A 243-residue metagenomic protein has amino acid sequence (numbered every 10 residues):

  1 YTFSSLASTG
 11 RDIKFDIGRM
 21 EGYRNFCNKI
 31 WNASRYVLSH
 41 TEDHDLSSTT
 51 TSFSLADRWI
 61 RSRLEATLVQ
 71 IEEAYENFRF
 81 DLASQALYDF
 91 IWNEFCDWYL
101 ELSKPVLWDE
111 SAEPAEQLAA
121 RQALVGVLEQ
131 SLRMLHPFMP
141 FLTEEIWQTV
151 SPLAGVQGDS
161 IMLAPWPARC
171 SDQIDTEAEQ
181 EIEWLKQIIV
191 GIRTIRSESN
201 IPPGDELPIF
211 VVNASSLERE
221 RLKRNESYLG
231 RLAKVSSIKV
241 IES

Functional and structural regions predicted by a protein language model:
Y1-R11: Alpha-helical recognition segments enriched in aromatics with Gly/Pro capping that present substrate-recognition
R11, G18-S243: Feature 926 captures the class I aminoacyl-tRNA synthetase adenylation module centered on the KMSKS loop
